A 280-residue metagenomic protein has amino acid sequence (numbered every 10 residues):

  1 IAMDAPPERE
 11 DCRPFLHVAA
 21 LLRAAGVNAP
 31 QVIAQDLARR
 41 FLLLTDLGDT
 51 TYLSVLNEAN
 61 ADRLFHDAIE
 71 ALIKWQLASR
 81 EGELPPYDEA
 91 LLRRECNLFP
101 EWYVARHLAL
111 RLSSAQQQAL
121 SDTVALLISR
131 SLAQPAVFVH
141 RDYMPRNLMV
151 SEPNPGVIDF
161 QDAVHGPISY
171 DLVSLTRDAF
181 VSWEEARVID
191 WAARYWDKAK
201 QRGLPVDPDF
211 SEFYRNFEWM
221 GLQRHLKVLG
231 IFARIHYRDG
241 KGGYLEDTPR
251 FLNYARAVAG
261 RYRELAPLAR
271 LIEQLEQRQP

Functional and structural regions predicted by a protein language model:
I1-R94, L98, V104-A109, L132-A133: ATP-binding pocket architecture of kinase catalytic cores
E10, V206, R238-P280: Regulatory N- and C-terminal appendages and interdomain linkers associated with kinase/kinase-like NTP transferase
F15, A61-A68, L92, Q117-L120 (+3 more regions): Hydrophobic packing residues in well-ordered alpha-helices of helical domains and bundles
V32, W75, V124-S174, A179-A186: Active-site acidic catalytic loop and adjacent metal/ATP-binding pocket of ATP-dependent phosphoryl transfer enzymes
L64, L91, P135, H140 (+2 more regions): Secondary-structure capping and boundary motifs in well-ordered enzyme cores
Y87-L127, D190, R194: Active-site catalytic-loop/activation-segment of kinase and kinase-like phosphoryl-transfer enzymes
L98-H107, I168-P205, W219-D239, F251-V258: Active-site activation/catalytic loop segments of kinase-like enzymes and analogous catalytic loops in related
V206-R215: Histidine/acidic-rich helix-loop-helix segments that form or flank divalent-metal centers in metalloenzyme catalytic
